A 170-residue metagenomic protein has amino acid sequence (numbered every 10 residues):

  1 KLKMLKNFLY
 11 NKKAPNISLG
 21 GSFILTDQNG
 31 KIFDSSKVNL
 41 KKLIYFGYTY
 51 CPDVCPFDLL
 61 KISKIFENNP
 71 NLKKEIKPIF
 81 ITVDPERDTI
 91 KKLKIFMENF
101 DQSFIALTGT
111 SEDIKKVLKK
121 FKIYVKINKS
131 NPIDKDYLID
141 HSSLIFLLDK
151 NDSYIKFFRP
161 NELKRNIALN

Functional and structural regions predicted by a protein language model:
K1-I24: N-terminal targeting signals for export/organelle localization
G20-G21, K41-K42, S142-L144: Short loop/turn microsegments at loop-to-beta-strand junctions
I24-L25, L147: Hydrophobic beta-strand positions
F33-I62, I79: Short active-site neighborhood of thiol/selenol oxidoreductases, capturing the structured segment around
K61-L72: Short hydrophobic signal-anchor/transmembrane segments that target glycosyltransferases and glycosylation machinery
K74-D88, S103-E112: Thiol-based oxidoreductase modules, predominantly thioredoxin-like and allied folds used for disulfide exchange
K94-S142: Short, internal strand/loop/helix patches that form the active-site neighborhood or redox-interaction surface
S130-N170: Thiol-/selenol-based redox modules, centered on thioredoxin-like and closely related oxidoreductase domains
